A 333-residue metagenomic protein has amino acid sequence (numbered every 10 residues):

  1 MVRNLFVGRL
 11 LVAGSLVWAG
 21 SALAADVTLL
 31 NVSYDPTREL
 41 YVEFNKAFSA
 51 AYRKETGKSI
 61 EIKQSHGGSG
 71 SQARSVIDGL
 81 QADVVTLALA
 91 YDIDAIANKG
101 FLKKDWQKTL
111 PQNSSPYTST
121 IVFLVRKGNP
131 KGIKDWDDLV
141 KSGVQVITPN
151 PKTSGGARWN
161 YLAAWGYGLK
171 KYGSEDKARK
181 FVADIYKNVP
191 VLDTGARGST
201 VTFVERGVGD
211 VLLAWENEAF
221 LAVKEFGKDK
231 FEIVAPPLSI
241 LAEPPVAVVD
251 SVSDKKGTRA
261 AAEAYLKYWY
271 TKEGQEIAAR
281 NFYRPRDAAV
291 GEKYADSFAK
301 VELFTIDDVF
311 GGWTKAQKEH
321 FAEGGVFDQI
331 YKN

Functional and structural regions predicted by a protein language model:
M1-L11: Bacterial N-terminal signal peptides that target proteins for export
W18-A24: Sec/Tat signal peptide C-region and signal peptidase I cleavage site
A25-S154, Y331: N-terminal segment of the mature folded domain
V32-Y34, V125-K127, Q145-K171, I185-V189 (+1 more regions): Short beta-strand->loop
I121-N129, E243-A260, I277-N281: A bilobed periplasmic-binding-protein/Venus flytrap-type ligand-binding module shared by bacterial periplasmic
G128-K134, T153, G166-S174, V252-A260: Short helix-loop capping/hinge motifs at secondary-structure junctions, enriched in acidic/polar residues
K171-P237: Ligand-binding pocket segment of bilobal, Venus flytrap-like solute-binding proteins
S253-N333: Extracellular/periplasmic juxtamembrane helices and adjacent flexible linkers that interface with membrane partners
